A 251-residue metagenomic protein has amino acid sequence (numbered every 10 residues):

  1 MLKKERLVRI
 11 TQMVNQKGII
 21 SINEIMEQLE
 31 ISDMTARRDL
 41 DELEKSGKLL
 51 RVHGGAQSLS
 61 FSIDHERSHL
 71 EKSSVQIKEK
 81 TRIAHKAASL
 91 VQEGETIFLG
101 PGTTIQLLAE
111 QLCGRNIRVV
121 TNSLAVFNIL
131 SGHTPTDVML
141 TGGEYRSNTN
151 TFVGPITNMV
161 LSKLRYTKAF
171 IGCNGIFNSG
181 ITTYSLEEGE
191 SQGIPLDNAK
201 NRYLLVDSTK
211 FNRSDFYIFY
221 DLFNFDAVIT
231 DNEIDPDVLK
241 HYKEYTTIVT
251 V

Functional and structural regions predicted by a protein language model:
L2-Q12, G18-I25, K45, R51 (+1 more regions): Conserved phosphate- and dinucleotide-binding cores of soluble alpha/beta proteins, encompassing both enzyme active
L2-R9, N15-N23, E27-Q28, M34 (+4 more regions): HTH-adjacent hinge/linker in prokaryotic transcriptional regulators
S58, I105-L107, F127, F177-N178: Short, active-site-adjacent cap segments at secondary-structure transitions
H65-E66, F98, I105, T183 (+1 more regions): Amphipathic, positively biased hydrophobic alpha-helical segments used for protein targeting and membrane insertion
T104-L108, F211-S214: Short glycine/serine/threonine-rich phosphate/pyrophosphate-binding segments that cradle anionic phosphate groups
